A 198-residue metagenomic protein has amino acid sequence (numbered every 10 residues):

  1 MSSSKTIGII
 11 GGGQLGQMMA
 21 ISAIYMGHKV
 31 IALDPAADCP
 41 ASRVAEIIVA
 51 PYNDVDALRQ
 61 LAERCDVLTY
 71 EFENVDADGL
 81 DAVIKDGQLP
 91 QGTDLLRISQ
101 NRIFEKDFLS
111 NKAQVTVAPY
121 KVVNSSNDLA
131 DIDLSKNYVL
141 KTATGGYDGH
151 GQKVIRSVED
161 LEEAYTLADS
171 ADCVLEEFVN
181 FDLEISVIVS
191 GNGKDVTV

Functional and structural regions predicted by a protein language model:
M1-Q100, F104-D107: ATP-binding N-terminal substructure of ATP-dependent carboxylate-amine bond-forming enzymes
I98-S186, S190-V198: Active-site nucleotide/adenylate-binding loops and adjacent lid/helix of ATP-dependent enzymes
